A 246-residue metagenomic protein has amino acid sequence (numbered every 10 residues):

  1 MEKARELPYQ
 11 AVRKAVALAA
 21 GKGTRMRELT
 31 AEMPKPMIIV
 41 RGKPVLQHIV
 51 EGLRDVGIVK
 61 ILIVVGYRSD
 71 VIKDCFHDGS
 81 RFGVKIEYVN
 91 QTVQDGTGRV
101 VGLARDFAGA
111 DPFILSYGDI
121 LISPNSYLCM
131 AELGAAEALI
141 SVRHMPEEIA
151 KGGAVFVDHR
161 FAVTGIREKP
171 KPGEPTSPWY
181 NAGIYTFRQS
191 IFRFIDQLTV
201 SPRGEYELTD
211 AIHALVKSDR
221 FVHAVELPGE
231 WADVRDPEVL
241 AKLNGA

Functional and structural regions predicted by a protein language model:
E2-A17, R25, I39, K43-S116 (+1 more regions): Conserved N-terminal catalytic core of the sugar/cofactor nucleotidyltransferase
G23-R27, I149: Short N-terminal binding/cap micro-motifs at the start of the first secondary-structure element
A31-K35: Short alpha-helical oligomerization interface
M37, V155-V157, A224: A structural signal for short hydrophobic beta-strand segments in well-ordered beta-sheet cores
G96, I149-A154: Glycine-rich phosphate-binding loop of ATP-grasp-fold ATP-dependent ligases
G118-L121: The conserved acidic donor/metal-binding loop of glycosyltransferases
P124-A150: Conserved donor-nucleotide/metal-binding helix-loop-beta segment in metal-dependent transferases, i.e., the alpha-helix
A131, A162-A246: Catalytic-core segments of class I nucleotidyltransferases/pyrophosphorylases that form NMP-activated intermediates
